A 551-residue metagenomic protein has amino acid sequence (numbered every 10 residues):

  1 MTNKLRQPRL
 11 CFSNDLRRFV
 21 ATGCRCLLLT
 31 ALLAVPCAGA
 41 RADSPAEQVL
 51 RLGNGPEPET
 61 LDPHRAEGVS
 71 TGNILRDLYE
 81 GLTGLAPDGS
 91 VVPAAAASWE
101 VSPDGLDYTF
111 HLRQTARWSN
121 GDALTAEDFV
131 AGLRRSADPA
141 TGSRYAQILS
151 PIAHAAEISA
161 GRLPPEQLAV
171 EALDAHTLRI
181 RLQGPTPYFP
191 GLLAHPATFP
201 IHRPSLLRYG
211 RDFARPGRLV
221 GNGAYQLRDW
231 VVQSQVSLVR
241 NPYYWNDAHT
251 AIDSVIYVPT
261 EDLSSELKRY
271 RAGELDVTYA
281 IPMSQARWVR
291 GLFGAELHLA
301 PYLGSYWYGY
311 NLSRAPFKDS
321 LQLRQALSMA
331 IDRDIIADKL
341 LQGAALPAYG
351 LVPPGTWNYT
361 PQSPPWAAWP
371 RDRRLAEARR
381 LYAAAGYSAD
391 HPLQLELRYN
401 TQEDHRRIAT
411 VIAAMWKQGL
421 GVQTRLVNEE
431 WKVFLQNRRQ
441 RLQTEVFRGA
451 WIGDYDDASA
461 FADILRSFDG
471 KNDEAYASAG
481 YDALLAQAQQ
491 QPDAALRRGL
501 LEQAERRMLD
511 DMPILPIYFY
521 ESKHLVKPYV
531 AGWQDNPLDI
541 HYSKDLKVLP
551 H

Functional and structural regions predicted by a protein language model:
P45, A97-Y145, R179-R181, R269 (+1 more regions): Aromatic- and charge-enriched surface segment that lines or borders ligand/interaction sites
G53-D104, R134, R218-G221: N-terminal lobe/hinge region of extracytoplasmic solute-binding protein
T125-G132, A175-R181, P185, G223-A224 (+4 more regions): Alpha-helical secondary-structure segments
A153-A155, G161-Q167, E171, A175-H176 (+5 more regions): Gly/Pro-rich hinge or "lid" segments in bacterial periplasmic/extracellular proteins
V170-E171, A337, R371, V422-Q436 (+3 more regions): Extracytoplasmic/peripheral linker and loop segments enriched in polar/acidic and small residues with frequent Thr/Pro
R228-V239, I256-R314, D338: Extracellular/periplasmic solute-recognition and catalytic clefts
P347-A384, Q402-R407: Structural transition elements
H524-H551: Long beta-strand-rich cores associated with HINT superfamily self-processing modules
